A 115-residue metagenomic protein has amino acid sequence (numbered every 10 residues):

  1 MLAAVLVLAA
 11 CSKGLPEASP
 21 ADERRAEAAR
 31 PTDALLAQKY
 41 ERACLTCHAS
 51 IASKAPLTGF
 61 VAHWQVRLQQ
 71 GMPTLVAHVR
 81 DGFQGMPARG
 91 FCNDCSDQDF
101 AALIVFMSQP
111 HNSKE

Functional and structural regions predicted by a protein language model:
M1-A4: Sec-dependent signal peptide recognition, specifically the positively charged N-region followed immediately by
C11-L15: Bacterial signal peptide processing site
S19-A43: Post-signal peptide N-terminal segment of mature Sec-exported envelope proteins
L35, K39, H63, T74 (+2 more regions): Extracytoplasmic/secreted proteins, especially bacterial periplasmic and envelope-associated proteins
Y40-S50, L103, M107: The canonical Cys-X-X-Cys-His
A49-A77: Gly/Gly-Pro-rich "capping" loops immediately C-terminal to redox-active cysteine motifs in periplasmic/lumenal
A55-P56, H78-E115: Axial heme c-ligation environment in periplasmic c-type cytochrome domains
